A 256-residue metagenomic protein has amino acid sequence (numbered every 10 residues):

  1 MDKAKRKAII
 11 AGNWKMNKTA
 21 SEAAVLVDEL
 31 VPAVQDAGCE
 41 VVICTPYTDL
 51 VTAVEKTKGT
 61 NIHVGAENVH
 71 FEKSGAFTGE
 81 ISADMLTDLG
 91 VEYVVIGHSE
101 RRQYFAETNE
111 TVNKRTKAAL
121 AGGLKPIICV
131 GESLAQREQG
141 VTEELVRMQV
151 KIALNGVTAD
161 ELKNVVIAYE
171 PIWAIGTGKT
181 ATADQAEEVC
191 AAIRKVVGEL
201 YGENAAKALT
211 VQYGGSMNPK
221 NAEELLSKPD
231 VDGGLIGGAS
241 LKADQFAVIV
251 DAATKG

Functional and structural regions predicted by a protein language model:
M1-G256: Active-site loop-to-helix "anion-binding N-cap" substructures in soluble metabolic enzymes
